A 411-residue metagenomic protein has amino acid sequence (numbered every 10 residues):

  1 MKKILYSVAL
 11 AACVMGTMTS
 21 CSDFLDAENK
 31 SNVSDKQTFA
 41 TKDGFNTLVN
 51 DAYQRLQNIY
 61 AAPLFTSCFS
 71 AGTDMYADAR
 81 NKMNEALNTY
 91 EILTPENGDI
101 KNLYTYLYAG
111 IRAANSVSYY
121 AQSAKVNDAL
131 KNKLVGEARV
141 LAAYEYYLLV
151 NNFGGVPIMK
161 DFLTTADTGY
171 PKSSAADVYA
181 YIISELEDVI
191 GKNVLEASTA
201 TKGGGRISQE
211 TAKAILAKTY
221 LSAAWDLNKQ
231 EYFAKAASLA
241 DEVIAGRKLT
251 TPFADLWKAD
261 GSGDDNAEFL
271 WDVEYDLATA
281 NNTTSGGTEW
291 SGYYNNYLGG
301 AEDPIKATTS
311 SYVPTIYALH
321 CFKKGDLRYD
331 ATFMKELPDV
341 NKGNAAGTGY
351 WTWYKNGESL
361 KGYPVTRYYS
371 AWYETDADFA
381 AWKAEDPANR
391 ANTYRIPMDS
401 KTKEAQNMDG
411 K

Functional and structural regions predicted by a protein language model:
M1-V8: Bacterial N-terminal signal peptides that target proteins for export
L10-M15: Hydrophobic helical h-region of N-terminal Sec-dependent signal peptides in bacterial secretory/periplasmic proteins
M18-S20: C-terminal motif of bacterial Sec signal peptides marking the signal peptidase cleavage site
S22-M83, Y179, E187-D188, R206-T375: An aromatic- and glycine-enriched ligand-binding surface/loop that stacks and positions planar moieties
K30-S34, E91-P95, K160-D167: Short linear capping/connector segments at secondary-structure termini
T41-Y60, N81-F153, G169, S173-A180 (+3 more regions): Conserved, well-structured interaction surfaces
S118, P157-M159, F269-D272: Structural recognition of the beta-strand scaffold that forms the well-ordered cores of secreted hydrolase catalytic
A345-K411: C-terminal substrate/ligand-recognition segments
